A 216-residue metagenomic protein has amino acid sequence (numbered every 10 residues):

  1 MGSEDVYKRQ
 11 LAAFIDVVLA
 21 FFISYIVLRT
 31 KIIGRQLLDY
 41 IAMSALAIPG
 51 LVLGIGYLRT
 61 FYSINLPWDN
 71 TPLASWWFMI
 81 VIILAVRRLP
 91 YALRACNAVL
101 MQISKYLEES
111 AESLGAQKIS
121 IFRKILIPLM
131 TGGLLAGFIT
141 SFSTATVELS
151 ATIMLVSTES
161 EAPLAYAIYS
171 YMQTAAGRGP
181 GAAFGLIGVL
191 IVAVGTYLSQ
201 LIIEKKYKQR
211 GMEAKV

Functional and structural regions predicted by a protein language model:
M1-Y7: Short, small-residue-biased leader/transition segments that mark boundaries at the very start of proteins
E4, S24-M43: Short loop segments and helix-boundary regions at transmembrane helix junctions of multi-pass inner-membrane proteins
V18-F22, I55, M79, V86-E108 (+2 more regions): Membrane-embedded alpha-helices of multi-pass transport/permease systems
I26, G34, N97-E108, E112 (+3 more regions): C-terminal transmembrane helix and the adjacent membrane-cytosol boundary/short C-terminal tail of inner/organellar
T30, G34-L37, L51-A85, I119 (+1 more regions): Membrane-interfacial helix termini and adjacent extracytoplasmic/periplasmic loops of multi-pass transporters
I41-I48, M79-L89, F142-T146, S157-E161 (+1 more regions): Hydrophobic transmembrane alpha-helices
S44, I48, V86, L93-C96 (+3 more regions): Transmembrane alpha-helices
T146, I153-E204: Interhelical loop and adjacent transmembrane-helix boundary motif in polytopic membrane transport permeases
